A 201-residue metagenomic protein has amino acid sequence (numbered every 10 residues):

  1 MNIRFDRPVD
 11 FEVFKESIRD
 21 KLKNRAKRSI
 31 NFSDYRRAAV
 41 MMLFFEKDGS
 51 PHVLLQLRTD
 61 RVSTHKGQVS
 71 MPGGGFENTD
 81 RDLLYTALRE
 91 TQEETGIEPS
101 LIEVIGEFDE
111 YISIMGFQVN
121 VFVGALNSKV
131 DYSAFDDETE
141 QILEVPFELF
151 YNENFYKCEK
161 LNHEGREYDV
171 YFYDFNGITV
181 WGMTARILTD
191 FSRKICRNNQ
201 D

Functional and structural regions predicted by a protein language model:
M1-S70, G75-V130, T139, L161-D201: N-terminal leader/linker segments that precede catalytic domains of diphosphate-processing enzymes
S133: Short, conserved charged micro-motifs
D137-E138, E144-G165: Amphipathic alpha-helical blocks and their helix-capping loop/short-beta junctions
